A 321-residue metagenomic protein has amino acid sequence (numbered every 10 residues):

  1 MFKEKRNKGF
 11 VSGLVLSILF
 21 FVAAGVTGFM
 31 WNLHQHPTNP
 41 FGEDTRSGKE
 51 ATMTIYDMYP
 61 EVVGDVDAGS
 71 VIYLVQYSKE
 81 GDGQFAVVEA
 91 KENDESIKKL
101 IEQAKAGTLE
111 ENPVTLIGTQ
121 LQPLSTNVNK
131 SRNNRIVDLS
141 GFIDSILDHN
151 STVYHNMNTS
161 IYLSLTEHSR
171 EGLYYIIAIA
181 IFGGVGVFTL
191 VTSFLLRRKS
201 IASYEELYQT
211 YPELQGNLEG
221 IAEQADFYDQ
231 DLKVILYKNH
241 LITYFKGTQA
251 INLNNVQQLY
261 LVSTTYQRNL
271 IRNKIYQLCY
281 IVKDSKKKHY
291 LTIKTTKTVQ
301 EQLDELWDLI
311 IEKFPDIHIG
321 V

Functional and structural regions predicted by a protein language model:
F2-N39, Y162-Y204: Alpha-helical transmembrane spans
N39-S125: Membrane-proximal low-complexity regions enriched in glycine and acidic/polar residues
T54-M58, L241, A250-Y266: Phosphoinositide-dependent membrane-docking surfaces
Q84-N93, A250-N254, K288-K297: Short amphipathic beta-strand/extended segments with alternating polar/hydrophobic composition
L109-T166, F314: Extended, hydrophilic extramembrane loops/domains of integral membrane proteins
T192-K238: Anionic N-terminal interaction surfaces
L196, L259-V321: Acidic, Ser/Thr- and proline-rich intrinsically disordered linker/docking segments of eukaryotic scaffolds
L232-L241, N254, D284-K286: Short, solvent-exposed coil/turn segments at beta-strand boundaries
